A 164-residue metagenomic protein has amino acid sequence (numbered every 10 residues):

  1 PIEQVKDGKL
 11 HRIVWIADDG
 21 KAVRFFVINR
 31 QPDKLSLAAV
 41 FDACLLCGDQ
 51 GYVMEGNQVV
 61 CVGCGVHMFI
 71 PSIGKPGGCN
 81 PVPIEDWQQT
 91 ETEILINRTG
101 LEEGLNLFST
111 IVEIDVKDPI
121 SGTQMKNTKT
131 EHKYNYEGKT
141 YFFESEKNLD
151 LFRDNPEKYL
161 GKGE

Functional and structural regions predicted by a protein language model:
P1-Y52, G74, P83-Y141, D154-E164: N-terminal pre-ligand scaffold of iron-sulfur
D42, V59-V62, G77: Extracellular secreted precursors and ectodomains with disulfide-bonded cysteine-rich loops/domains
C47, C61-G65, N80-I84: Extracellular/periplasmic metallocenter environments
G51-G56, V66-G74: Iron-sulfur (Fe-S) cluster-binding segments and ferredoxin-like electron-carrier domains, especially [2Fe-2S]
Q58-V66, K139-N148: Cysteine-rich micro-motifs
D150-F152: Short loop/beta submotifs within extracellular cysteine-rich repeat domains
